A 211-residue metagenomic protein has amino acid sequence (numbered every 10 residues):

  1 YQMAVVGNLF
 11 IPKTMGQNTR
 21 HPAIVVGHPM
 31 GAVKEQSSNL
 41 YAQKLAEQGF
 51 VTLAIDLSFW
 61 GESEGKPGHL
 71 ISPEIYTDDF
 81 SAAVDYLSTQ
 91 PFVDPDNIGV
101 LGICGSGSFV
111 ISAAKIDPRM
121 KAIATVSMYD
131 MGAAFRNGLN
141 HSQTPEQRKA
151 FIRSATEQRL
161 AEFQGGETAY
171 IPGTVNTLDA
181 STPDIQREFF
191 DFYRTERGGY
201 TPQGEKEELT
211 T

Functional and structural regions predicted by a protein language model:
Y1-P22: N-terminal cap/lid segment of alpha/beta-hydrolase-fold proteins
H21, H28-V33, C104: Active-site glycine-rich loops that stabilize anionic/oxyanionic intermediates across multiple enzyme folds
G31-Q43, L57: The serine-hydrolase catalytic nucleophile loop
K34, W60-P95, G99: Catalytic nucleophile-loop/oxyanion-hole region of alpha/beta-hydrolase and closely related hydrolase-like folds
K44-E64: Conserved alpha/beta-hydrolase
G99-G102, A124-V126: Short beta-strand immediately N-terminal to the catalytic nucleophile in serine-hydrolase-like folds
G102-S112: Glycine-rich nucleophile elbow surrounding the catalytic serine of serine-hydrolase chemistry
I111-T195: Alpha/beta-hydrolase-fold enzymes
